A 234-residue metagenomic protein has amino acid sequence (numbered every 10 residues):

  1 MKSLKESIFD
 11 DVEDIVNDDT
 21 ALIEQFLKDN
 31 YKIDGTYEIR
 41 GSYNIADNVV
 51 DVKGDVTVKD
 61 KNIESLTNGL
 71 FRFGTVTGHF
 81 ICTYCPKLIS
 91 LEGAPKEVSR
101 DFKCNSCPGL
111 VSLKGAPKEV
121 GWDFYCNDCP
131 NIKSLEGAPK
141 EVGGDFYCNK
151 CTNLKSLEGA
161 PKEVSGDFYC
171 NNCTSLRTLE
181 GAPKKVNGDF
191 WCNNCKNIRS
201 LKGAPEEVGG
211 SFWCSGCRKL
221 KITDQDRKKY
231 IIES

Functional and structural regions predicted by a protein language model:
M1-S42, D226-S234: Charge-dense, intrinsically disordered terminal/linker segments
D18-K28, K32-T36, G41, V58 (+7 more regions): Extended recognition/assembly regions associated with phosphoester-bond processing machinery
E24-L88, G93-R100, N105, W122: LRR N-terminal entry segment and analogous cap-like coil->beta motifs
V49-G54, I63, F73-G78, P95-D101 (+7 more regions): Short, solvent-exposed linear patches
K61, C85-P86, C107-P108, C129-P130 (+4 more regions): Conserved "Asn-ladder"/turn position within leucine-rich repeats
L66-G69, L88-L91, L110-A116, V120 (+5 more regions): Canonical leucine-rich repeat
F190, S200-S234: Leucine-rich solenoid repeat scaffolds
